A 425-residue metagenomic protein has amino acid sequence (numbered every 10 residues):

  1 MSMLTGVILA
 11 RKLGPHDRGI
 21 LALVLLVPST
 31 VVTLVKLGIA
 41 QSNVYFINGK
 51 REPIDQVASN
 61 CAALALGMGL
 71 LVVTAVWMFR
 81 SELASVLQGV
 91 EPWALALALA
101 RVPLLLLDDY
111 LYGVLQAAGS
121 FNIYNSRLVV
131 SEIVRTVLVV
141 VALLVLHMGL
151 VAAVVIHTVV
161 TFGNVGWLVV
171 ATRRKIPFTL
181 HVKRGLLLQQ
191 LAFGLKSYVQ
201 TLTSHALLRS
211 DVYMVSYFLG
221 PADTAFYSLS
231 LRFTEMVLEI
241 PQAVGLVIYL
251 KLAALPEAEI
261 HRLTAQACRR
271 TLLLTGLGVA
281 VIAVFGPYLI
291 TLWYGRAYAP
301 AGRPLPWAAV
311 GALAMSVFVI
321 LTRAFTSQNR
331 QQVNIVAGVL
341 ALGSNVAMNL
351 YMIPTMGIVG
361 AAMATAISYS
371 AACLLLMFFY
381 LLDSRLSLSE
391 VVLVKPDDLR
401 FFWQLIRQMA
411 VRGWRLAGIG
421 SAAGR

Functional and structural regions predicted by a protein language model:
M1-A40, G69, V76-W77, T136 (+2 more regions): Signature of the first transmembrane helix
M1-S2, S131, R135, A153-T172 (+3 more regions): Transmembrane helical elements of multi-pass membrane transporters/channels
S2, V35-E52, Q116-A117, T234-A258 (+1 more regions): Helix-loop junctions and terminal segments of transmembrane helices in multi-pass membrane transport/translocation
A10-I20, S81-S85, A118-N122, I133-V165 (+4 more regions): Membrane-interface helix-loop junctions in multi-pass transport and translocation proteins
P15-R18, R80-A98, V284-L313: Interfacial segments at transmembrane-helix termini and the short loops linking adjacent helices
F46-G49, L104-L128, A253-A254, A309-L340: Membrane-interface junctions at transmembrane-helix termini in multi-pass inner-membrane proteins
A63-Q200, V336: Hydrophobic transmembrane helix module of multi-pass membrane transport proteins
N122, L150-V154, G166-L208, V247 (+2 more regions): Interhelical loop/hinge segments that connect adjacent transmembrane helices in multipass membrane
